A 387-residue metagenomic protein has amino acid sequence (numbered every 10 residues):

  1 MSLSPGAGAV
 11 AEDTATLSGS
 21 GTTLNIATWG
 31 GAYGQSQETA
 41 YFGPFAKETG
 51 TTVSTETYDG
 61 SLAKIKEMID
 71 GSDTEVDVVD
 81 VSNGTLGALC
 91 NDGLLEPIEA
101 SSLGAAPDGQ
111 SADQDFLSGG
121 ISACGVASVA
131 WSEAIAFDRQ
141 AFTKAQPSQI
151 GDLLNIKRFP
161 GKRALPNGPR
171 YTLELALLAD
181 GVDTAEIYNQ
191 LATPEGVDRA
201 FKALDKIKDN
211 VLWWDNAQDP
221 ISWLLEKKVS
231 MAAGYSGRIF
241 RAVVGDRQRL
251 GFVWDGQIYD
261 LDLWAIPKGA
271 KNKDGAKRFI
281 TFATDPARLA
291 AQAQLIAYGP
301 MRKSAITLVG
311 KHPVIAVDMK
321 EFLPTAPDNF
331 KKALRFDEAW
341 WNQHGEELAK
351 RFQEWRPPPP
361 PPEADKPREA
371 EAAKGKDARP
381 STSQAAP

Functional and structural regions predicted by a protein language model:
V10-A88: Early extracytoplasmic/lumenal segment of secretory-pathway proteins
G31-E38, E75, D80-L225: Extracytoplasmic ligand-binding site segments that recognize negatively charged/polar headgroups
D73-D80, W213-W214, S230-Y235, G251: Paired acidic/hydrophobic, glycine-rich loop segments that form the ligand-binding mouth/hinge of periplasmic-binding
L86-A88, M231-R249: A ligand-binding cleft/hinge motif common to bilobed small-molecule-binding domains
A134-A141, L177-A179, D260-G275, A291-Q294: A bilobed periplasmic-binding-protein/Venus flytrap-type ligand-binding module shared by bacterial periplasmic
V197-K206, V244-A270, V314: Periplasmic-binding protein-like
P267-K332: Mature extracytoplasmic/periplasmic domains
A326-P387: Conserved C-terminal helix/tail region of periplasmic/extracytoplasmic solute-binding proteins
